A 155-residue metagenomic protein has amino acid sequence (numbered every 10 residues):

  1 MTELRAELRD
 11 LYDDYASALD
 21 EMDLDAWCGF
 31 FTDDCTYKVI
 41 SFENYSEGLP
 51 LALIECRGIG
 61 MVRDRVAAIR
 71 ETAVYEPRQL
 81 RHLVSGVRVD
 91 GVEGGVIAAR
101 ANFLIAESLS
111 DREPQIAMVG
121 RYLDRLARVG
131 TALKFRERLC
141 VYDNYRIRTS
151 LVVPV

Functional and structural regions predicted by a protein language model:
M1-D33, I40: Short, low-complexity N-terminal intrinsically disordered segments enriched in polar/charged residues
Y15, W27, V62, A99 (+1 more regions): Hydrophobic pocket/interface hotspot
Y15-S17, R70-P77, S110-D111: Short helix-to-loop capping/linker segments positioned immediately adjacent to catalytic or ligand/cofactor-binding
D33-N102: A solvent-exposed, acidic/Ser-Thr-rich amphipathic alpha-helical stretch
Q79-L83, R88-V155: A beta-strand edge to alpha-helix "cap/lid" segment located at domain peripheries
